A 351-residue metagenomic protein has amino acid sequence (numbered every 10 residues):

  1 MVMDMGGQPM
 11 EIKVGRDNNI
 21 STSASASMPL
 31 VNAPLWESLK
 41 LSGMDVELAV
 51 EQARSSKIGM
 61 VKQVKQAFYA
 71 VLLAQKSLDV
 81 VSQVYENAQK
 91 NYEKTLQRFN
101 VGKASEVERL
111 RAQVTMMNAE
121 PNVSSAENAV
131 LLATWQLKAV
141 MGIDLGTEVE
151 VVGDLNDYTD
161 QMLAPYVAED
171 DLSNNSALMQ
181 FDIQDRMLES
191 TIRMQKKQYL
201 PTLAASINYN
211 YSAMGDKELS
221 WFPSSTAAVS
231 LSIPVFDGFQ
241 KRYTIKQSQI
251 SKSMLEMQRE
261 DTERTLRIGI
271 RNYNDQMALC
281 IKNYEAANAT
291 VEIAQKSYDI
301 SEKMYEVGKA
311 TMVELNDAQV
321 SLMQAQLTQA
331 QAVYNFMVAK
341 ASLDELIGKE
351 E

Functional and structural regions predicted by a protein language model:
M1, I12, R16, S27-S55 (+4 more regions): Small/polar (Gly/Ser/Thr/Ala-rich) solvent-exposed segments that form structured loops/beta-strands/short helices used
V2-P9, I143-I207: Amphipathic alpha-helical coiled-coil scaffold segments and their short linker/junction regions
N19-S23, Q66, R111, T202 (+1 more regions): Transmembrane beta-barrel architecture of outer-membrane proteins
S23-S25, F68, A204, A228-S230 (+1 more regions): Membrane-embedded beta-strand positions in outer-membrane beta-barrel channels/transporters
A24-M28, L137, V229-I233, A332 (+1 more regions): Residues on the lipid-exposed face of transmembrane beta-strands in outer-membrane beta-barrel proteins
S56, M60-V81, Q97, A133 (+3 more regions): Amphipathic alpha-helical coiled-coil segments
G59-L172, Y273-Q276, C280, L322: Periplasmic alpha-helical coiled-coil/stalk elements that build and connect Gram-negative outer-membrane
